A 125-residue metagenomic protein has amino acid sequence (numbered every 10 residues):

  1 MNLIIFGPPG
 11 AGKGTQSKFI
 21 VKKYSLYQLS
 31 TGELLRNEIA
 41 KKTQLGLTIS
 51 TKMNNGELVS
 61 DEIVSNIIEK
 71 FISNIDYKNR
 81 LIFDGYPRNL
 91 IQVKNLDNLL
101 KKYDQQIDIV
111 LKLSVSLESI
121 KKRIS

Functional and structural regions predicted by a protein language model:
M1-S125: Glycine-rich phosphate-binding loop of ATP-dependent small-molecule kinases
